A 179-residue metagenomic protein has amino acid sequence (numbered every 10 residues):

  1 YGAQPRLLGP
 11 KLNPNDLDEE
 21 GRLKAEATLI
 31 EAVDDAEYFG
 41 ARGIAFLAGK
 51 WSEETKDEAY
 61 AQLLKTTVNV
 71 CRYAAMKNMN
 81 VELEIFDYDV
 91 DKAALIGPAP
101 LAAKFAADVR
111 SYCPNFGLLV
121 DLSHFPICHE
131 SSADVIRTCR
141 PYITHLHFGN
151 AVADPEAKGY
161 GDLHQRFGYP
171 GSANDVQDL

Functional and structural regions predicted by a protein language model:
Y1, G9-P14, H164: Generic secondary-structure boundary/loop-capping signal
Y1-L7, E20, L29, I143 (+1 more regions): Domain-start "cap" segments at the beginnings of catalytic or binding domains
Y1-R6, G49-W51, F86-V90, D121-I127 (+1 more regions): Active-site beta-loop-alpha junctions enriched in small/polar residues
G2, A61, G168-P170: Compositionally biased, intrinsically disordered low-complexity regions enriched in proline and serine
P5-K11, F46, D154-G159: Short acidic/His/Gly/Ser-rich catalytic and metal-binding motifs that mark active-site loops of diverse hydrolases
K11-G117, I127: Active-site acidic/histidine proton-transfer and metal-coordination neighborhood in alpha/beta enzyme cores
G40-A41, P100-G117, P126-L179: Histidine-acidic metal/acid-base catalytic patches
